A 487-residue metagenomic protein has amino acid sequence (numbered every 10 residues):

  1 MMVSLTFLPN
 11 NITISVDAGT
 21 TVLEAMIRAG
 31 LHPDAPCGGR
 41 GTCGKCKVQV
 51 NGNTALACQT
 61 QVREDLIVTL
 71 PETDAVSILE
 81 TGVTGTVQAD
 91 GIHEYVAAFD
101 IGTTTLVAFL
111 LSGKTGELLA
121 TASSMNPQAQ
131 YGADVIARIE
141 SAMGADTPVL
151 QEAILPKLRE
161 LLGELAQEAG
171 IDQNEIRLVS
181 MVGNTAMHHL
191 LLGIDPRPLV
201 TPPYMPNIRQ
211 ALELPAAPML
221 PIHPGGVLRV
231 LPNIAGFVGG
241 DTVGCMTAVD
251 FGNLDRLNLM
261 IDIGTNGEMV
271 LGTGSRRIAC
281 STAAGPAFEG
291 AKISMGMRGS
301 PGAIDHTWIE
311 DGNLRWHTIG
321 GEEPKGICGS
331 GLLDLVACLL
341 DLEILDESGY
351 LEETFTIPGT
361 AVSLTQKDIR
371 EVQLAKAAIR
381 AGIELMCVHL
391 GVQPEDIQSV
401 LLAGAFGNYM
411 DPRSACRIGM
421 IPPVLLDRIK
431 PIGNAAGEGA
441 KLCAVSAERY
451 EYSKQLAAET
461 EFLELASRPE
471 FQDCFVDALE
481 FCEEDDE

Functional and structural regions predicted by a protein language model:
N10-T20: Short, contiguous acidic and Ser/Thr-rich linear segments
G19, G39-T42, Q61, F99-T105 (+5 more regions): A short acidic Gly-Thr/Ser loop motif
T21-A25, H32-A35, E117-T121, Q130-V135 (+2 more regions): Catalytic cores of nucleotide-enabled group-transfer and carboxylate-activating enzymes in metabolic and assembly-line
I27, H32-E64: Local cysteine-cluster metal-coordination motifs and their immediate loop/turn environment, predominantly Fe-S cluster
G52-F99, L106, R177: Fe-S ferredoxin-like electron-transfer domains and their immediately adjacent linker/connector regions across
D90-Q128, L257-G274, M410-P412: Gly/Thr-rich phosphate-binding beta-strand-loop-beta motif of the actin/hexokinase/Hsp70
L110-P148, S281-F288: Short glycine-rich, Thr/Ser-proximal phosphate-binding strand/loop in the N-terminal lobe of ATP-dependent enzymes
A137-A145, A153, K157-G163, L178 (+2 more regions): Helical "lid/coupling" subdomains associated with nucleotide-phosphate turnover
